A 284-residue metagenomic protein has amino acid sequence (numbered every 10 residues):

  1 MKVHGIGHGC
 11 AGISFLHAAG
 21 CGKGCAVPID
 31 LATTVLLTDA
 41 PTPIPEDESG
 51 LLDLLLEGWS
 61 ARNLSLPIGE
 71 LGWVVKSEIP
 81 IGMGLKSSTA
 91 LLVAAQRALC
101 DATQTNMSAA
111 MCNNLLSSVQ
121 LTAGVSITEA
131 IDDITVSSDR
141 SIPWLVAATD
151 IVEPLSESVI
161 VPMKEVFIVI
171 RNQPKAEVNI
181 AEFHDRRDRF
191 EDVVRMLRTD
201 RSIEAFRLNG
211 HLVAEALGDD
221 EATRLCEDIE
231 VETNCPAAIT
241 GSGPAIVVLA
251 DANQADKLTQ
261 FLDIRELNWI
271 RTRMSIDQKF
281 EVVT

Functional and structural regions predicted by a protein language model:
M1-M83, D277-Q278, V283-T284: ATP-binding N-lobe of GHMP and related small-molecule kinases
E57, A94-A102, R195, H211: Short glycine/serine- and small hydrophobic-enriched flexible loop segments
S65-E70, L99-L115, K257-L262: Phosphate-handling active-site elements
L85-A109, S138-R140: DPxDG-like acidic metal-binding loop motif
M111-V231, L249-K257, D263-T284: ATP-dependent small-molecule kinase catalytic core of the GHMP/sugar-kinase superfamily and closely related
P236-T240: Short beta-strand
S242-A250: Short cationic amphipathic helices and targeting signals
